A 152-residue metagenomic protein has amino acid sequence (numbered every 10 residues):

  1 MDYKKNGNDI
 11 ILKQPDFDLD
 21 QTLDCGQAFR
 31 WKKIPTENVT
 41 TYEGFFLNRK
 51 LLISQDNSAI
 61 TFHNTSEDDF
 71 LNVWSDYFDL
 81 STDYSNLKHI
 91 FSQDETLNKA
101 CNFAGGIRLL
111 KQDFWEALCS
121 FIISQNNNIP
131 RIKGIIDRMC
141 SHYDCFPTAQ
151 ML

Functional and structural regions predicted by a protein language model:
M1-L152: HhH-family (HhH-GPD) DNA N-glycosylase catalytic core used in base-excision repair
